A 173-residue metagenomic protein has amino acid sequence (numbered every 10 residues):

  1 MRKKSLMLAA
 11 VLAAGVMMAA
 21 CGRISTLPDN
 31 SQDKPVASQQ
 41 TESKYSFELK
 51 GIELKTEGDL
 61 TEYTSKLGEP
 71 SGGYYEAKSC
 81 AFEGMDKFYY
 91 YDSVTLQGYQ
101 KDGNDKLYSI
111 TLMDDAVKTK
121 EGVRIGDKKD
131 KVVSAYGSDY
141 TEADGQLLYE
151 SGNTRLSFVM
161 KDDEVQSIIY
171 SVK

Functional and structural regions predicted by a protein language model:
M1-S5: Positively charged n-region of N-terminal signal peptides that target proteins for export
L6-M7, A37: Intrinsically disordered, low-complexity segments enriched in glycine/proline and serine/threonine
M7-A13: Sec-dependent N-terminal signal peptides
M17-A20: C-terminal motif of bacterial Sec signal peptides marking the signal peptidase cleavage site
G22-A143, Q166-K173: Short helix/turn-capping signatures at newly exposed starts of structured segments
G145-D163, I169: Short, exposed beta-strand-loop hairpins at the edges of beta-sheets in extracellular/periplasmic proteins
